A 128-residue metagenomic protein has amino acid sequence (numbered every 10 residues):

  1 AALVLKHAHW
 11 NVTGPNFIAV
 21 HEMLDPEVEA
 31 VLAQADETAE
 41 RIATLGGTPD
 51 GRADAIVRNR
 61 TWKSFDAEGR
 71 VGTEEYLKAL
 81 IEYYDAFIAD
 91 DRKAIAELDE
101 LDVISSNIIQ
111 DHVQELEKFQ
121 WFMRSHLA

Functional and structural regions predicted by a protein language model:
A1-P26, K93-I104: Helix-loop segments that flank and shape redox-cofactor active sites
A2, H9, V28, A35 (+4 more regions): A structural signal for well-ordered alpha-helices, especially hydrophobic packing surfaces of coiled-coils
A8, T13, R52, R58-T61: Glycine-rich, flexible loop/turn motifs
N16-A55: Conserved alpha-helical segments that form or flank metal/cofactor-binding pockets of metalloenzymes
D36, E40, D54-D111: Acidic/histidine-rich alpha-helical segments that form the ligand environment of transition-metal centers
